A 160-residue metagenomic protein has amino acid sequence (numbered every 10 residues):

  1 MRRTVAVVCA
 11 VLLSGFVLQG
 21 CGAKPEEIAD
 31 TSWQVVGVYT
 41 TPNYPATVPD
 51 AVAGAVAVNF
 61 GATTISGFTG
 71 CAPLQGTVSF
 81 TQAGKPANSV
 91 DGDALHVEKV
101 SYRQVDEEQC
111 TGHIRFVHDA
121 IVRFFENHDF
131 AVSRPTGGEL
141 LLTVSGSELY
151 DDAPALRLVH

Functional and structural regions predicted by a protein language model:
M1-Q19: Sec-dependent bacterial lipoprotein signal peptides
A6-V7, Q19-H160: Lipid interaction determinants
